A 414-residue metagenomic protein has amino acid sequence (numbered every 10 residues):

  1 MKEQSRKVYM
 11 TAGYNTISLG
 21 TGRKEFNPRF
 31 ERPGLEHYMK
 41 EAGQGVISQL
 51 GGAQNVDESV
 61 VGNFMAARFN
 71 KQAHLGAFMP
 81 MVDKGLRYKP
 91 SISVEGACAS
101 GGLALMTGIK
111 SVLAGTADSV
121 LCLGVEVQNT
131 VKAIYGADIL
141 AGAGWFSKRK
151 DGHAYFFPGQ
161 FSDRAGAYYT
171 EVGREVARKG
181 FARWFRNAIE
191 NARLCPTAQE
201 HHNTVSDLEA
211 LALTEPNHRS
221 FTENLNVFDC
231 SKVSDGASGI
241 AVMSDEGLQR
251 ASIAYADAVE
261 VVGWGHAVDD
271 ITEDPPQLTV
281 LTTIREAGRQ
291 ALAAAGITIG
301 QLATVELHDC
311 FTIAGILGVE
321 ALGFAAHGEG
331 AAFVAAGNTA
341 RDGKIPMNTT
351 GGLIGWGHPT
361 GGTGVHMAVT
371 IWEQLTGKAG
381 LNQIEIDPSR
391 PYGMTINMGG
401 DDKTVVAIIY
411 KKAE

Functional and structural regions predicted by a protein language model:
M1-K89, V125-K232, S238-G239, I253-W356 (+2 more regions): Conserved "HGTGT" condensation-loop signature of ketosynthase/thiolase-family condensing enzymes that catalyze
V82-D83, T107-T116, A321: Alpha-helix C-terminal capping segments
Y88-G96: Short loop-beta-helix segment that forms the pyridoxal 5′-phosphate
G101: Short conserved active-site loop signatures built around small residues
I109-C122, Q128, K132: Hydrophobic or amphipathic alpha-helical targeting/insertion segments
A237-D245: Conserved beta strand-loop-helix elements of the APE1-like EEP
G247-A251: Short helix-loop capping/hinge motifs at secondary-structure junctions, enriched in acidic/polar residues
